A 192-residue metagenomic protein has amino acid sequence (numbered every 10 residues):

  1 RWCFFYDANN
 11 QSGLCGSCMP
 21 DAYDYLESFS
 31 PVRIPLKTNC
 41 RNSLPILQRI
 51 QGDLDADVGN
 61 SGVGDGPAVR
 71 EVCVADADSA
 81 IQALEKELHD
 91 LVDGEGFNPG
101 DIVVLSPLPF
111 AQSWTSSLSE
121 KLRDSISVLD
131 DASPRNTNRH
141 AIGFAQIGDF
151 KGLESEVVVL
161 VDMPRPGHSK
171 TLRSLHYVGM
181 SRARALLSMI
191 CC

Functional and structural regions predicted by a protein language model:
R1-C192: Conserved helicase motor core of SF1/SF2 NTP-dependent helicases
